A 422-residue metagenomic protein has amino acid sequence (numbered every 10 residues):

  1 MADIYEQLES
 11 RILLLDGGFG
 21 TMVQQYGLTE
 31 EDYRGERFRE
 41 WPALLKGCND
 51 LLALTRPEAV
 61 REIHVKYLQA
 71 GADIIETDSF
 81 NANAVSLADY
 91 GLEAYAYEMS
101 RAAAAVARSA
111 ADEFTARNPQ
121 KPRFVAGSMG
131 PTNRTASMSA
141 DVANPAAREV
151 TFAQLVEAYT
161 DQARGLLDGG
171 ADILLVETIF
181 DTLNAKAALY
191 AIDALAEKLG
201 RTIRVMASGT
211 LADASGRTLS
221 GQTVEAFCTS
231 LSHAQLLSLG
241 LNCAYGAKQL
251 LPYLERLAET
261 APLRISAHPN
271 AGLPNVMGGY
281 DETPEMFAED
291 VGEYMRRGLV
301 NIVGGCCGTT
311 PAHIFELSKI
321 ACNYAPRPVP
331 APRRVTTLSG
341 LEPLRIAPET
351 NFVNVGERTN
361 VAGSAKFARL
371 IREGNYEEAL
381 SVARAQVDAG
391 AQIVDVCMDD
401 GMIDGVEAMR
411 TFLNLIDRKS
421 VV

Functional and structural regions predicted by a protein language model:
M1-V422: Domain-level signal for soluble alpha/beta catalytic cores
